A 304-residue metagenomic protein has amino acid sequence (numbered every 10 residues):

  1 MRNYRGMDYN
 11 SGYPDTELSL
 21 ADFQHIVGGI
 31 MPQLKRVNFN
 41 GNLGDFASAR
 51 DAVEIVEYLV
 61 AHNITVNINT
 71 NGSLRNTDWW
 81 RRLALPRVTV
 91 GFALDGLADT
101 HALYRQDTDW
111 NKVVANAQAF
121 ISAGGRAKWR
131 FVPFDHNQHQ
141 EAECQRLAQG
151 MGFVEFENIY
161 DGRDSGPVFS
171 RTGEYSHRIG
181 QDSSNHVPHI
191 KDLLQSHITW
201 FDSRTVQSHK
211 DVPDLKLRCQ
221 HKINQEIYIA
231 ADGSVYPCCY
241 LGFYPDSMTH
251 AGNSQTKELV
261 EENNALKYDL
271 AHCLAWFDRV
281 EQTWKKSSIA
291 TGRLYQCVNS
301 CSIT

Functional and structural regions predicted by a protein language model:
M1-R5, P237, Y295-I303: Local cysteine-cluster metal-coordination motifs and their immediate loop/turn environment, predominantly Fe-S cluster
R2-L18, G28-P32, S48-V53, H62 (+4 more regions): Radical SAM enzyme [4Fe-4S]-AdoMet core and its adjacent flexible, acidic and glycine-rich loops/tails across
F23, R75-W79: Alpha-helical scaffolding within the catalytic cores of extracellular/periplasmic polymer-degrading hydrolases
K35-D45, G91: Active-site groove signature of glycoside hydrolases
V66-I68: Conserved SAM-binding loop
G72-S73, L97: Short beta-strand->alpha-helix junction loop in the catalytic core of nucleotide-activated group-transfer enzymes
